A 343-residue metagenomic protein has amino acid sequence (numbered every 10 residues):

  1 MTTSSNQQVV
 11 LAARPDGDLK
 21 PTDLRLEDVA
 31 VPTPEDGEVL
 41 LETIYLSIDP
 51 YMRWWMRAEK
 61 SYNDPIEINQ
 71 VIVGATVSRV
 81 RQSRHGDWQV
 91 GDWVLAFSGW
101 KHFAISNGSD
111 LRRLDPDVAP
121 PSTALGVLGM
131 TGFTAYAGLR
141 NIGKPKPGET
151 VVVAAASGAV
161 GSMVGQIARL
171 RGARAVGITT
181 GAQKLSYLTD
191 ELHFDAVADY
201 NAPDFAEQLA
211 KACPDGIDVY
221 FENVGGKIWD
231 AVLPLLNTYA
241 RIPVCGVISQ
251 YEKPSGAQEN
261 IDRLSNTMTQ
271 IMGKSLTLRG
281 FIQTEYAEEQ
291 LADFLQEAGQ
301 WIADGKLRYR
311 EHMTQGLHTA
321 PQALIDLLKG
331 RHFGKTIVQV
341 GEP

Functional and structural regions predicted by a protein language model:
T2-S4, E285-P343: C-terminal hydrophobic helical "lid"/dimerization subdomain of Rossmann-like NAD(P)H-dependent oxidoreductases
A30-I48, M56-W100: Glycine-rich beta-strand-centered segment in the early N-terminal region that forms part of a ligand/cofactor-binding
I72-S78, Q89-A155, V197: NAD(P)H dinucleotide-binding glycine-rich loop of Rossmann-like/cofactor-binding domains, especially the beta1-alpha1
W93, T150, R174, A240-R241 (+1 more regions): Short glycine-centered segments of the SAM/dcSAM-binding site in methyltransferase folds
L125-P203: Mid-domain Rossmann-like dinucleotide-binding core that forms the NAD(H)/NADP(H) cofactor-binding site
D204-D215: Short amphipathic alpha-helix with an adjacent loop that forms part of the alpha/beta core around
K227-K306, V340-P343: Glycine-rich phosphate-binding loop and adjacent beta-alpha segment of Rossmann(oid) nucleotide-cofactor-binding
